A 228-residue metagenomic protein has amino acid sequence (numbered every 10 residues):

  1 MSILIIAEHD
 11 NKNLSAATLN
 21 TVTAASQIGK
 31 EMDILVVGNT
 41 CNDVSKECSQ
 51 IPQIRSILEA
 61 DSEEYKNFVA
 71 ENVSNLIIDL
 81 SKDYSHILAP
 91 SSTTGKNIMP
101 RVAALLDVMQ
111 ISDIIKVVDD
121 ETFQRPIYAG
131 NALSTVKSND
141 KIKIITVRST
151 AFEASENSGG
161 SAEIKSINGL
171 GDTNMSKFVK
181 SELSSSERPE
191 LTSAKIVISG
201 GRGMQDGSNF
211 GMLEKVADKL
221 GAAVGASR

Functional and structural regions predicted by a protein language model:
M1-R228: N-terminal glycine-rich FAD/FM-binding segment characteristic of electron-transfer flavoproteins
